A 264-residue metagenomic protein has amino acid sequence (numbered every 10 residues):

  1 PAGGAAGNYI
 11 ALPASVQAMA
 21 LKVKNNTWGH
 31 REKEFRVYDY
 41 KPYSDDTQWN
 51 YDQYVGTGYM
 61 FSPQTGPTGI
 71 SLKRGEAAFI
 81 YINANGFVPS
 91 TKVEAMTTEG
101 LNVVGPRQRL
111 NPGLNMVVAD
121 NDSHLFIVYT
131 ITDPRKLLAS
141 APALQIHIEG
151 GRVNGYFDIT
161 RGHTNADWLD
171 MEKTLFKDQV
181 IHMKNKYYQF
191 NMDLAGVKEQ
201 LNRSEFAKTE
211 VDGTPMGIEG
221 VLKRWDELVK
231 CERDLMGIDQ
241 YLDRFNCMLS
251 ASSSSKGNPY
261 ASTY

Functional and structural regions predicted by a protein language model:
P1-I181: N-terminal low-structure segments adjacent to metalloprotease catalytic domains across cellular compartments
E172-Y264: Juxtacatalytic substrate-recognition/specificity segment
